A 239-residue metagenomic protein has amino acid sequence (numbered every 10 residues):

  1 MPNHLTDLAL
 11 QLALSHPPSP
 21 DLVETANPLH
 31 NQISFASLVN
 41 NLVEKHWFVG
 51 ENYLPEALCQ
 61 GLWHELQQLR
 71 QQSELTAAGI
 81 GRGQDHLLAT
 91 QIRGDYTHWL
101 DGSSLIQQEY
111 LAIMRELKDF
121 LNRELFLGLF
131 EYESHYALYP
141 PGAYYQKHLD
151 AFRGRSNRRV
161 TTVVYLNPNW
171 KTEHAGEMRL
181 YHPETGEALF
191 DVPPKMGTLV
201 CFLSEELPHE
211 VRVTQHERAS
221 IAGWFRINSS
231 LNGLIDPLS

Functional and structural regions predicted by a protein language model:
M1-L29: Intrinsically disordered terminal extensions flanking catalytic oxygenase cores
P18-E124: Non-heme Fe(II)/2-oxoglutarate
Q91, S134, W170-T172: A structural motif
Q107, Y136-R155: Conserved short histidine dyad/triad with adjacent acidic residue
R123-G128, A151-S156: Short, conserved, surface-exposed binding loops centered on an aromatic residue
L127-H135, H174: A short coil-to-beta-strand element that immediately follows conserved catalytic motifs
R153, R158, N167-S239: Catalytic core of Fe(II)/2-oxoglutarate
